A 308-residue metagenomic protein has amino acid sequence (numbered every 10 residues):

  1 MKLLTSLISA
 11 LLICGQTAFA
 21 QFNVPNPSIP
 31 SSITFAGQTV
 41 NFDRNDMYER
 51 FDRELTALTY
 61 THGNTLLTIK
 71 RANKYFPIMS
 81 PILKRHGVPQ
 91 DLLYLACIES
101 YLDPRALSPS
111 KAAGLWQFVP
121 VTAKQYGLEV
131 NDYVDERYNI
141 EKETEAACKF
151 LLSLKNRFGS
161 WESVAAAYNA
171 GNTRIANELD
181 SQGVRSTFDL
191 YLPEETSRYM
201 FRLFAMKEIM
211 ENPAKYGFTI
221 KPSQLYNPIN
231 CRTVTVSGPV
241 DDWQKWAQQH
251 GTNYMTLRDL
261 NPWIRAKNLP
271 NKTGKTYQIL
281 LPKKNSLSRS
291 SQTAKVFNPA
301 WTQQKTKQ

Functional and structural regions predicted by a protein language model:
L12, Q16-G87: An acidic, Gly/Ser/Thr/Pro-rich helix-cap/linker signature
L58, H62-I69, M79-I82, P104-A112 (+5 more regions): Second-shell loop/turn segments in exported
V88-R105, V164-G171, L257-L260: Short, functionally critical alpha-helical segments immediately adjacent to catalytic or ligand/cofactor-binding
S110-D132, T144-A147, L151, I175-E178: Substrate-binding/active-site groove segments that recognize and process beta-1,4-linked N-acetyl-hexosamine
L151-E178: Catalytic and binding regions of secreted/periplasmic enzymes and modules that target cell-wall glycans
K221-G251, K275, T306-Q308: Primarily a LysM-type cell-wall glycan-binding module
D242-N271: LysM (lysin motif) carbohydrate-binding repeats in extracellular/periplasmic proteins that recognize
L260-P299: Extracellular LysM carbohydrate-binding repeats and other cell-envelope/extracellular binding modules
